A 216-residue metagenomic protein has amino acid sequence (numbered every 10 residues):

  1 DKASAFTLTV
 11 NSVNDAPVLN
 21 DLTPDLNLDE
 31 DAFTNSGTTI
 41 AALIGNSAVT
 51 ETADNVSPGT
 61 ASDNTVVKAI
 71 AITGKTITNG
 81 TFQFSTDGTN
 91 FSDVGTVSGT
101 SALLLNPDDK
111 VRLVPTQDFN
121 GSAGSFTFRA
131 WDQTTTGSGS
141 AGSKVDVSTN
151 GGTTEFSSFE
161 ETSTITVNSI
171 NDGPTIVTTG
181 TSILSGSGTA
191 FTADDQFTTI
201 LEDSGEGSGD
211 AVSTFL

Functional and structural regions predicted by a protein language model:
D1-L216: Extracellular glycosylation-rich, acidic/polar low-complexity regions of adhesion- and matrix-associated proteins
